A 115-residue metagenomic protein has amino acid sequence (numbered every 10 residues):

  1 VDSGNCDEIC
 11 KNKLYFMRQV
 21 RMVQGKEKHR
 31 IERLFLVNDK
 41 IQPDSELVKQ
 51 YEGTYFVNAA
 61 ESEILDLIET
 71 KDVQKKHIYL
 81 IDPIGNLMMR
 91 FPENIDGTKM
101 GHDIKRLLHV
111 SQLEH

Functional and structural regions predicted by a protein language model:
V1-M17: Short active-site neighborhood of thiol/selenol oxidoreductases, capturing the structured segment around
L14-L34: Conserved helix-turn-beta segment immediately C-terminal to the redox Cys motif in thioredoxin-like folds
M17, S45-E46, R90: Short glycine-/acidic-enriched loop or helix-start segments at secondary-structure transitions that form or flank
R21-G25, V48, L108: N-terminal cationic-hydrophobic initiation segments that often serve targeting/anchoring roles
E32-L34, D39, S45-H77, I81: Short, internal strand/loop/helix patches that form the active-site neighborhood or redox-interaction surface
I41-Q42, N86: Surface-exposed, flexible loop/turn segments at secondary-structure boundaries
Q74, L80-H115: Thiol-/selenol-based redox modules, centered on thioredoxin-like and closely related oxidoreductase domains
